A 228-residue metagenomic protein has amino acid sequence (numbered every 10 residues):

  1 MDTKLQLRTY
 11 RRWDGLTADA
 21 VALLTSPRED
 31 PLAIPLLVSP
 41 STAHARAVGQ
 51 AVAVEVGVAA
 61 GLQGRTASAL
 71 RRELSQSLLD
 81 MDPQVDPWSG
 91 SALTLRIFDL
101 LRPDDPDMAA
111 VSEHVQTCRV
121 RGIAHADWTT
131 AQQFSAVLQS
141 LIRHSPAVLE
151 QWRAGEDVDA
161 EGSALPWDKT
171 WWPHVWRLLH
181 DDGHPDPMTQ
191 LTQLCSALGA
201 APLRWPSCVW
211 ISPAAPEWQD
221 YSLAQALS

Functional and structural regions predicted by a protein language model:
M1-L24: N- or domain-start disorder-to-order transition segments that initiate the globular core
K4, I34, V58-G61: A generic structural signal for alpha->beta connector loops
T9-G15, G183-P187, S212-A214: Short, flexible loop segments at the rims of nucleotide/cofactor-binding pockets, characterized by
L16-D19, Q190-L194, S222: Well-ordered alpha-helical segments embedded in enzymatic catalytic cores
L23, E29-L32: An N-terminal domain-cap segment
P31-H44, C208-P213: Conserved RecA-like ASCE P-loop NTPase motor core of nucleic-acid helicases/translocases
S39-L203, A215-W218, S228: Basic/charged alpha-beta structural segments of nucleotide/phosphate-handling enzymes
L223-L227: Catalytic-core regions built around general acid/base machinery
